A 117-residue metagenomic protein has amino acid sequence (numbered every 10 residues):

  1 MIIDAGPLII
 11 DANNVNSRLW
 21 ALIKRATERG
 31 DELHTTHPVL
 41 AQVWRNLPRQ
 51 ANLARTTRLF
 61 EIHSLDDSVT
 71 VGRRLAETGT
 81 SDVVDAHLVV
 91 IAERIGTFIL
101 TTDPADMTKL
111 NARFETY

Functional and structural regions predicted by a protein language model:
M1-T35, W44-F60, I95: Short, well-structured N-terminal submotif of metal-dependent ribonuclease cores
I2-D4, H34-H37, T80-V83, D103-P104 (+1 more regions): Histidine- and aromatic-rich ligand-binding microenvironments
L8-I9, L40, M107: A generic structural signal for short hydrophobic patches within well-formed alpha-helices
N14-V15, N46, R74, L110-R113: Residue-level signal for well-ordered alpha-helical positions
L19, L40, Q50-L53, S68-G72 (+1 more regions): A general structural signal for well-ordered alpha-helical segments in protein cores
N46-R49, T101-D106: Short, polar loop motifs at secondary-structure junctions
T56-I62, L110-Y117: Active-site regions of enzymes building and remodeling cell-envelope glycoconjugates
E61-P104: Active-site neighborhoods of divalent-metal-dependent phosphate/nucleic-acid chemistry enzymes
